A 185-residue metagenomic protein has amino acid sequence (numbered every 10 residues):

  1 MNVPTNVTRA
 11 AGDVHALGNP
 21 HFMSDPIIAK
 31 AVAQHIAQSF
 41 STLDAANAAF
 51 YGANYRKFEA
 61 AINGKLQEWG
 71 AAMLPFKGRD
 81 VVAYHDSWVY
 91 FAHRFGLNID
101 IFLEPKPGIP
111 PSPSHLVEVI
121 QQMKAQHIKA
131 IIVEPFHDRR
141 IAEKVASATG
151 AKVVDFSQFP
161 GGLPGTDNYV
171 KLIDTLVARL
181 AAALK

Functional and structural regions predicted by a protein language model:
M1-K185: Extracytoplasmic metal-acquisition and chelation regions
